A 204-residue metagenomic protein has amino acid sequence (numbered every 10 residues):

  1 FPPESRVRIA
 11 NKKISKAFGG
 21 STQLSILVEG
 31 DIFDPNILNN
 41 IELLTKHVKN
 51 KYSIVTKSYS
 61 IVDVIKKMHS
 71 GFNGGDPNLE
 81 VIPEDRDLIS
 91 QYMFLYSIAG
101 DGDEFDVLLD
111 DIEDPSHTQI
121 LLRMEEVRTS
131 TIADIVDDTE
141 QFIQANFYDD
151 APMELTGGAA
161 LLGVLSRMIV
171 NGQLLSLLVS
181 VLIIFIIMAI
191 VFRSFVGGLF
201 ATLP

Functional and structural regions predicted by a protein language model:
F1-P204: Extracytoplasmic
